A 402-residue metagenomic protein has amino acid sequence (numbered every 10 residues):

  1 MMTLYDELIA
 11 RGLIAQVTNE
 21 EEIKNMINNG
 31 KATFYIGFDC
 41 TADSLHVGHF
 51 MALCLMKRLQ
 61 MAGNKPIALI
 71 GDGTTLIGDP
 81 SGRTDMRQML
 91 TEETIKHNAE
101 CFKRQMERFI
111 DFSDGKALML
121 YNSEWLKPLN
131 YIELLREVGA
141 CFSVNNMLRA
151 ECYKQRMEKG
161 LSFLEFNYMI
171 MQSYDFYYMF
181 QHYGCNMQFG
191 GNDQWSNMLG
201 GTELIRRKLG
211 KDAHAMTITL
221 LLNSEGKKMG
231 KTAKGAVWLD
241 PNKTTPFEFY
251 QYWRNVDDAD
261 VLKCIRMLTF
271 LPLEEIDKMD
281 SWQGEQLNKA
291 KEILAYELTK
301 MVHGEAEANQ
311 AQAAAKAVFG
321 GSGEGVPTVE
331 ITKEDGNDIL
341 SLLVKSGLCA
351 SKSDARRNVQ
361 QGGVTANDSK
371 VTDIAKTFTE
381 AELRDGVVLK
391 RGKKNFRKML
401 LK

Functional and structural regions predicted by a protein language model:
M1-F34: Positively charged, low-complexity intrinsically disordered leader regions
R11, T91-E92, N98-T217, N223: Divalent-metal (Mg2+/Mn2+/Ca2+)-assisted nucleotide/phosphate chemistry catalytic cores
E22-P80, Q188-W195: N-terminal catalytic cores of NTP/NDP-binding nucleotidyl/phosphoryl-transfer enzymes
N29-G37, P66, S173-H182, L222-N223 (+1 more regions): Short, hydrophobic/aliphatic alpha-helical segments
A52-L59, M179, N197-I205, L298 (+1 more regions): Buried hydrophobic packing segments
G78-G82, L129-L135, K227-A233: Short acidic, glycine/serine/threonine-rich loops at helix termini
P80-K96: A charged helix-plus-loop insertion that forms the helical arch/lid used to bind and gate nucleic-acid substrates
I205-K402: Conserved nucleotide- and phosphate/pyrophosphate-binding catalytic cores in adenylate/nucleotidyl-handling enzymes
